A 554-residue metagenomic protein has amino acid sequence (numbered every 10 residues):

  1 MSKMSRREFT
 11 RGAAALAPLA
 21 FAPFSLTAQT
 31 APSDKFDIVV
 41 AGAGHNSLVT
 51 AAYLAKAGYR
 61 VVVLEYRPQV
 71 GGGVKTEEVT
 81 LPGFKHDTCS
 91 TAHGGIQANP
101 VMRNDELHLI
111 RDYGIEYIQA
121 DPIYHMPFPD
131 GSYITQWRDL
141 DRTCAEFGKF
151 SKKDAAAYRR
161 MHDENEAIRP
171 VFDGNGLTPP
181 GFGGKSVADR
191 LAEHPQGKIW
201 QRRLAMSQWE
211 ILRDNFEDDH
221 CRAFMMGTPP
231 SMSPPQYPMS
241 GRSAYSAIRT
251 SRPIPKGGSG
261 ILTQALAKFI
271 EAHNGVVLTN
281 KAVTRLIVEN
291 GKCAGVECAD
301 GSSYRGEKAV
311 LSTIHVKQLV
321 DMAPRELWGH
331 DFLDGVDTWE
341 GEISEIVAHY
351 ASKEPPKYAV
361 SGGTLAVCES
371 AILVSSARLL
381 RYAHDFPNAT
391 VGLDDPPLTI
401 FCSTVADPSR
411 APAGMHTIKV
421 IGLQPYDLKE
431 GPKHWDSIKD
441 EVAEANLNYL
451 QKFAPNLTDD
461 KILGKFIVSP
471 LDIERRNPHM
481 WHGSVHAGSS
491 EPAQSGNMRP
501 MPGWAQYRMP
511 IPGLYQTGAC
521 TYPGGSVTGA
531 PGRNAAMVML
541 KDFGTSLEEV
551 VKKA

Functional and structural regions predicted by a protein language model:
M1-L16: N-terminal secretory signal peptides and thylakoid transit peptides that target proteins across membranes
P32-D173: N-terminal glycine-rich phosphate/pyrophosphate-binding loop and immediately adjacent elements
P129-P238: Rossmann-like flavin
A188-K198, P234-A267: Helix-loop-beta segment of a Rossmann-like dinucleotide-binding subdomain
D218-M232, D394-F401, N456-Y522: A glycine-rich dinucleotide-binding beta-alpha-beta segment and adjacent secondary-structure elements that constitute
A247-C293: Helical element adjacent to the flavin cofactor pocket in flavoenzyme catalytic cores
I254-P255, T284-A411: Mid-domain catalytic core of redox enzymes that form a hydrophobic substrate pocket/lid adjacent to a catalytic redox
P355-E474: C-terminal segments that line or cap access tunnels to active or ligand-binding sites in enzymes and enzyme-associated
